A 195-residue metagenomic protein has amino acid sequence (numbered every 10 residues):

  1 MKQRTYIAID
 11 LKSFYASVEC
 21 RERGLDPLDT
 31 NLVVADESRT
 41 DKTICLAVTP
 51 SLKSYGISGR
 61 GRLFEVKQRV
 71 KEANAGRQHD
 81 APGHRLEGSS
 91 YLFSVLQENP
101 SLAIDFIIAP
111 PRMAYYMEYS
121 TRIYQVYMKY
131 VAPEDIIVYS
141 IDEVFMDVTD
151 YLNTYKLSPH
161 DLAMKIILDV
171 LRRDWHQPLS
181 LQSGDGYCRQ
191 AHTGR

Functional and structural regions predicted by a protein language model:
M1-R195: Gly/Gly-Pro- and Ser/Thr-rich, intrinsically disordered tail segments characteristic of DNA damage-repair and tolerance
